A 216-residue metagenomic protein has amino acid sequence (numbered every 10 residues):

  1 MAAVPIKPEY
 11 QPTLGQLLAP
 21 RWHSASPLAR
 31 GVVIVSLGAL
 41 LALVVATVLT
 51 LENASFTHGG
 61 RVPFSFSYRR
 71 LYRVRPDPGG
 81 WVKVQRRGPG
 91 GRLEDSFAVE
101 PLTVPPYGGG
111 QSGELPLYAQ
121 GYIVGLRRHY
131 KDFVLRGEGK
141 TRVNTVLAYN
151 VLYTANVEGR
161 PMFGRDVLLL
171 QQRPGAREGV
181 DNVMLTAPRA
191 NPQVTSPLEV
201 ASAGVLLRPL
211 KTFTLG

Functional and structural regions predicted by a protein language model:
M1-P20: N-terminal intrinsically disordered, acidic low-complexity segments at the extreme N-terminus
R21-T50: Hydrophobic membrane-insertion alpha-helices, especially the h-region of bacterial N-terminal signal peptides
W22, T47-R69, D77: Ser/Thr/Pro/Gly-rich low-complexity linker/stalk segments immediately outside membranes or between
A39-G59, A187-V194, L207: Short, compositionally biased strand/turn segments that nucleate or flank brief secondary-structure elements
E52-T57, G80-V82, N144-T154: Short, hydrophobic/aromatic-rich segments at coil-to-beta transitions
V62-G121, T154, E158-P161: Secretory pathway targeting signatures of secreted, lumenal, and periplasmic proteins
R128-R136: A short, amphipathic edge element
G139-G216: Short, well-structured beta-strand
